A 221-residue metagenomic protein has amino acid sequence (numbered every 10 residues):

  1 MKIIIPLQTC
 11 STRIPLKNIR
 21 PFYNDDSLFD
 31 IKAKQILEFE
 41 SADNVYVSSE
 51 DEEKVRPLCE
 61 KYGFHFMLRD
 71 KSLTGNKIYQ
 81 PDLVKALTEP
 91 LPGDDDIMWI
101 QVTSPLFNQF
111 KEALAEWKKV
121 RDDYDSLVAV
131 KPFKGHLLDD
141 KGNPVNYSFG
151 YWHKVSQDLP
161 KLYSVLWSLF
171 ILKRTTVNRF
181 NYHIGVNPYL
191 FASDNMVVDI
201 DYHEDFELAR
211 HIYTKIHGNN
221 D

Functional and structural regions predicted by a protein language model:
M1-P15: N-terminal nucleotide-binding beta1-loop-alpha1 segment
T9, D25, R69-G75, M196-V197: Short, acidic/turn-prone active-site loops that include or flank metal/cofactor- and phosphate-binding residues
D25, S49-E53: Residues in the short beta-alpha loop(s) of Rossmann-like NAD(P)-binding domains
L28-N44: A short, N-terminal amphipathic alpha-helix
V45-E50, A129-V130: Short internal beta-strands
E53-M98, L106-N108, E112: Short phosphate-binding loop-to-helix
Q101-D194: Conserved core of the sugar-phosphate nucleotidyltransferase
N178-V198, H203-G218: Catalytic donor-sugar/metal-binding loop of nucleotide-sugar-dependent glycosyltransferases
